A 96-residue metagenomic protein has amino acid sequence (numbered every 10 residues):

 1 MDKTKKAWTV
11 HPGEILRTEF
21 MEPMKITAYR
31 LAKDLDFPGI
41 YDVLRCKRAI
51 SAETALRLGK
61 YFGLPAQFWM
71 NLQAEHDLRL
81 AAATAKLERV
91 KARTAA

Functional and structural regions predicted by a protein language model:
D2-I26, N71: A short, Lys/Arg-rich alpha-helix, primarily the initiator
T18, Y29, L56: Active-site phosphate/pyrophosphate- and oxyanion-stabilizing loops and adjacent acidic/basic residues in soluble
K25-R45: Short alpha-helical DNA-recognition segment
K33-D36, G59-G63: A short, basic/aromatic helix-end/turn motif that makes direct DNA contacts
K47, F62, Q73-H76: The DNA-recognition helices of helix-turn-helix-type DNA-binding domains
K47-K60: Short, basic-rich loop-to-helix N-cap that marks the start of a DNA-contacting helix
M70-A96: Short, charged recognition helix plus adjacent turn of helix-turn-helix-like nucleic-acid-binding domains
